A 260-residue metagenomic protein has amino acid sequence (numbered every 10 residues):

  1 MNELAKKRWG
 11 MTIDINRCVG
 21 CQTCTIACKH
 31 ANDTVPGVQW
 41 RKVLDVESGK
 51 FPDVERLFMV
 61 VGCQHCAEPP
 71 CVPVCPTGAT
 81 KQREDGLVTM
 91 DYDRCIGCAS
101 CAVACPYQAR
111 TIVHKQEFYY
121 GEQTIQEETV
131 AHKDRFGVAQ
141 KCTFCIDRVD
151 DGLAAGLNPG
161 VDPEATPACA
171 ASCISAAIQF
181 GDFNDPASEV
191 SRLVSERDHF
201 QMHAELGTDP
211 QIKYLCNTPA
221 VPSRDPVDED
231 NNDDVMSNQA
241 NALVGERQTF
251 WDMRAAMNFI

Functional and structural regions predicted by a protein language model:
M1-I260: Non-ligating segments of multi-cofactor redox enzymes
